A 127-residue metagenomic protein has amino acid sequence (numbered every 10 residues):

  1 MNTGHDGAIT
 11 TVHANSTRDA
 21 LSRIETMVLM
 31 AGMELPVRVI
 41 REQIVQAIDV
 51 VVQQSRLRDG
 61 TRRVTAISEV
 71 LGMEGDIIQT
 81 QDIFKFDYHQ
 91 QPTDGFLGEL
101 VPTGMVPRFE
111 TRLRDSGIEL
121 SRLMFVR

Functional and structural regions predicted by a protein language model:
M1-G75: Conserved P-loop NTPase nucleotide-binding/switch module
G60-R127: NTP-binding/hydrolysis catalytic cores, primarily Walker-type P-loop NTPases
